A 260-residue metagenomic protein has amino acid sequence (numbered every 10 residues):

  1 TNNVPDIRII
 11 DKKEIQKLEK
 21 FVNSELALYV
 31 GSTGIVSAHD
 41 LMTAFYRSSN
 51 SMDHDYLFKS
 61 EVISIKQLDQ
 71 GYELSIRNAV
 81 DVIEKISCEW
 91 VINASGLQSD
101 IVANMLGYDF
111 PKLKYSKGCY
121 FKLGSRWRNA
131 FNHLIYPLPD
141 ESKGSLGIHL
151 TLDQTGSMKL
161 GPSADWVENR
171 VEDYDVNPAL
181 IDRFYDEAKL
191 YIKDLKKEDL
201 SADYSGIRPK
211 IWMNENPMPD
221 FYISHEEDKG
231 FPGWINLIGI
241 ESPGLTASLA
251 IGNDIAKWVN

Functional and structural regions predicted by a protein language model:
T1-F58, S64-Q70, I76, I211 (+1 more regions): Flavin (FAD/FMN) cofactor-binding and adjacent substrate-gating region of FAD-dependent oxidoreductase domains
R8-D11, Y56-F58, N93, L160 (+2 more regions): General beta-strand structural signal in soluble alpha/beta enzymes
I9, E14, H54, M218-N260: C-terminal lid/capping helical subdomain adjacent to the catalytic/cofactor pocket in oxidative enzymes
I15, F45-R47, M52-K59, I63 (+5 more regions): Structured catalytic cores of enzymes that bind and process phosphorylated ligands/cofactors
E25, D69-E73, I83, T155-S157 (+1 more regions): A generic structural signal for beta-strand entry/edge sites
Y29-S48, G96-Q98, A179-E187, G244 (+1 more regions): Mid-domain beta-loop-alpha active-site segment that forms a flexible, acidic cofactor/metal-binding surface
S75-R77, G161, I238: Beta-strand residues in well-ordered beta-sheet regions across diverse protein folds
K85, W90-F231: Active-site substrate-recognition segment that forms the wall of the catalytic cavity or substrate channel
